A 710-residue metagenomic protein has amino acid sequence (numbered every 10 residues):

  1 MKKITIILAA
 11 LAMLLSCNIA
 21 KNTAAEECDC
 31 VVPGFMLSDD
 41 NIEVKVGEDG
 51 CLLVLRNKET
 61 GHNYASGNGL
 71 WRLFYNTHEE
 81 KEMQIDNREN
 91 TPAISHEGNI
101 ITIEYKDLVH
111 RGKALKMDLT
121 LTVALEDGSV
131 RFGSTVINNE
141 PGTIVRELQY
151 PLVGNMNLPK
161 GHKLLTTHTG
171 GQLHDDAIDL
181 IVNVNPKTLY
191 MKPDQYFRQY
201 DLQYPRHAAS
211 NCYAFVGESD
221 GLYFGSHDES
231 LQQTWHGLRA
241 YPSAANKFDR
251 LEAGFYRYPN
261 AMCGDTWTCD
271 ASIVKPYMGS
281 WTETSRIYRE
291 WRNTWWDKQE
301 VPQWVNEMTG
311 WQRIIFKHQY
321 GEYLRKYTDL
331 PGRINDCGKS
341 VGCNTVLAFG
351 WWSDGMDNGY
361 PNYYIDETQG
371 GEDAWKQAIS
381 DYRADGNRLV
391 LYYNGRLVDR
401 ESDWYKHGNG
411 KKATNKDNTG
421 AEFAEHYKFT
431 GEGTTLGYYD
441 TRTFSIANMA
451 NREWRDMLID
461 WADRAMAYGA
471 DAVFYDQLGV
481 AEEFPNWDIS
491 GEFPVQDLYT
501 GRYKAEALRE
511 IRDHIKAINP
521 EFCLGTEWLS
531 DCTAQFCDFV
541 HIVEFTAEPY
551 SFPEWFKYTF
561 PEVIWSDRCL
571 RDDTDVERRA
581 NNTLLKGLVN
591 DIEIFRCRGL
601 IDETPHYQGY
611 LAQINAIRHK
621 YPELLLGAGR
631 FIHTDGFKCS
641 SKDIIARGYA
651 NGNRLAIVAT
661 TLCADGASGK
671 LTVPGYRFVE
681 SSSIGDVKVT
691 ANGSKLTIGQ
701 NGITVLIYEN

Functional and structural regions predicted by a protein language model:
L8-S16: Bacterial N-terminal signal peptides
E26-E43, N63-Y105, V109, L125-L238: Polysaccharide-binding surfaces and accessory modules of carbohydrate-active proteins
M36-S38, E126, D194-E307: Beta-strand-rich recognition/accessory modules
P259-N260, G264-D270, Y503-V687, K695-E709: Active-site-proximal substrate-binding groove within the catalytic cores of carbohydrate-active enzymes
K275-D357: An acidic-aromatic substrate-binding cleft motif
G310-T328, D357-E372, Y438-M457, S490-K504 (+1 more regions): The substrate-binding groove and active-site-proximal loops of carbohydrate-active enzymes, especially glycoside
Y323-Y327, A374, L391-Y468, P553 (+1 more regions): Active-site-adjacent "subsite" loops/lids of carbohydrate-active enzymes
A348-F429, E506-T526: Acidic/aromatic-lined carbohydrate-recognition and catalytic surfaces of CAZymes acting on diverse glycans
